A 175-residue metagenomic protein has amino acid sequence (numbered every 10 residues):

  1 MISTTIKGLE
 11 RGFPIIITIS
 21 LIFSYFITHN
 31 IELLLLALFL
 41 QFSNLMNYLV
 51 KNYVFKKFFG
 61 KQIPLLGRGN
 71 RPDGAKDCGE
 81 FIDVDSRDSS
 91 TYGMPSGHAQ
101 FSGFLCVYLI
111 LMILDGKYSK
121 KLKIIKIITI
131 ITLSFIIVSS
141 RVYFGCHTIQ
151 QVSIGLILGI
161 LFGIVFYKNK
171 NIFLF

Functional and structural regions predicted by a protein language model:
M1-I31, L35, F39, L45-T91: N-terminal transmembrane-helix/juxtamembrane module of multi-pass inner/ER membrane proteins
F26, G74-F175: Membrane-embedded catalytic cores of phosphoryl/pyrophosphoryl-handling enzymes
L35-L40, V152-L156: Alpha-helical transmembrane segments of multi-pass membrane proteins, especially transporters and channels
L40-F42, I131-T132: Alpha-helical transmembrane segments
F42-N47, C106, I110: Alpha-helical transmembrane segments of polytopic integral membrane proteins, especially the permease/helical cores
N44-N52, I160-Y167: Transmembrane alpha-helical segments of multi-pass membrane transport proteins and ion-pumping complexes
